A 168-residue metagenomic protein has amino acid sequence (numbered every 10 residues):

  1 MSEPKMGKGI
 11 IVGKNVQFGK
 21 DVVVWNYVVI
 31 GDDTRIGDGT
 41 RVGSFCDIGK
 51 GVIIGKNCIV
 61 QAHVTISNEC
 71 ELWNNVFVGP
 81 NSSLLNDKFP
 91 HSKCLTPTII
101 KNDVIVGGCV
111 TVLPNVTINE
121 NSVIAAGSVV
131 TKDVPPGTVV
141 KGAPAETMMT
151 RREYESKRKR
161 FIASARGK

Functional and structural regions predicted by a protein language model:
M1-I11, Q17, I53, I59-K168: Glycine-rich hexapeptide-repeat left-handed beta-helix
K14, V29-D32: N-terminal first-folded block
F18, I36: Active-site anion-handling motifs in enzyme catalytic cores
W25, G37, G43, G55 (+1 more regions): Glycine-rich phosphate-binding loops of nucleotide-dependent enzymes
D32-D33, N115: A short, flexible loop at the N-terminus of ABC-type nucleotide-binding domains that lies
